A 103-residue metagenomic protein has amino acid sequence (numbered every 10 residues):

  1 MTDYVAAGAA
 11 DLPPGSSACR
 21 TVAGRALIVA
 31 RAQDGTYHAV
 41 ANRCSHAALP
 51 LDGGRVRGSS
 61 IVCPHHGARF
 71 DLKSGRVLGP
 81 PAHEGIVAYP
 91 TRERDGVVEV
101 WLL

Functional and structural regions predicted by a protein language model:
M1-G58, D71-L72, R76, G85-L103: N-terminal pre-ligand scaffold of iron-sulfur
C44, C63-H66: Short cysteine clusters
P80: Short glycine/proline-centered loop/turn elements that form peptide/ligand docking sites
